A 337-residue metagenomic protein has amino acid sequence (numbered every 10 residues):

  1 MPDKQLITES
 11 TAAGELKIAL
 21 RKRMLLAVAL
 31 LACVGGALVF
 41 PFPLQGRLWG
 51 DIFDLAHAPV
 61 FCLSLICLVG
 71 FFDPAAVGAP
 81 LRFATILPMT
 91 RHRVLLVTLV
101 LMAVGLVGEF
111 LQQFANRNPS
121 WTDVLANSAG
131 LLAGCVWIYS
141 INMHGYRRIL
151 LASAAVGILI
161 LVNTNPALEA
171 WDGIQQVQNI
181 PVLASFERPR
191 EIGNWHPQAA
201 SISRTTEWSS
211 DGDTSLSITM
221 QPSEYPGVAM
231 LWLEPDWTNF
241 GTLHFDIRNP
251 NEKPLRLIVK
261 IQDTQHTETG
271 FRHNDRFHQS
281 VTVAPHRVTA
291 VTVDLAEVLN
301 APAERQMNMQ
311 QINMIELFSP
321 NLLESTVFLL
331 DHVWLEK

Functional and structural regions predicted by a protein language model:
P2-T122, S128-S223, L231-P235, F240-D246 (+5 more regions): Bulky hydrophobic segments
A115-N118, E252, R305-Q306: Short, solvent-exposed loop/turn segments at secondary-structure boundaries
G227: Intrinsically disordered, low-complexity terminal tails/loops enriched in metal-binding residues
G241, K253-L257, T326-D331: Short beta-strand/loop motifs in extracellular/secreted proteins, especially within beta-sandwich accessory domains
F245, A290-V333: Extracellular beta-strand ligand-recognition surfaces/modules
I247-N251: Asparagine-centered strand-capping/turn motif at beta-strand->loop junctions
E336-K337: Short, solvent-exposed mixed-charge patches
